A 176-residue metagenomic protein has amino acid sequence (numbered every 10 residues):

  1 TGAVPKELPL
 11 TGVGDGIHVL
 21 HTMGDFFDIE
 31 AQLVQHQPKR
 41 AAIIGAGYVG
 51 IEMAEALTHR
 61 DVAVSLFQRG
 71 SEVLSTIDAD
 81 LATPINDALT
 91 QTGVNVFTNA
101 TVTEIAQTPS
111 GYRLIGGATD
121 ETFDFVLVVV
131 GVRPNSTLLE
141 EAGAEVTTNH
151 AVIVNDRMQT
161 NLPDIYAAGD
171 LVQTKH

Functional and structural regions predicted by a protein language model:
T1, G45, Q68, G169: Short beta-strand/turn micro-motifs composed of small residues that flank or help shape donor/cofactor-binding pockets
G2-R60, T148, V154-D156: Glycine-rich dinucleotide-binding loop and its adjacent helix/turn
K6-L8, I51-E52, L74, S136-T137 (+1 more regions): Glycine/Thr-rich phosphate-binding loops of Rossmann-like dinucleotide-binding domains
E7-D15, L66, G70, H176: Acidic/polar active-site rim loop that often engages polyanionic ligands
D15-V34, R113, E121-H176: FAD-site-proximal beta/loop scaffold in flavoenzymes
M23, N99-T103, A118: Conserved SAM/SAH-binding loop
R40-A42, Y48-E104: Rossmann-like dinucleotide-binding cores of NAD(P)H-dependent redox enzymes
A106-D120: Conserved beta-strand-loop-beta-strand element in the redox core of flavoprotein oxidoreductases
